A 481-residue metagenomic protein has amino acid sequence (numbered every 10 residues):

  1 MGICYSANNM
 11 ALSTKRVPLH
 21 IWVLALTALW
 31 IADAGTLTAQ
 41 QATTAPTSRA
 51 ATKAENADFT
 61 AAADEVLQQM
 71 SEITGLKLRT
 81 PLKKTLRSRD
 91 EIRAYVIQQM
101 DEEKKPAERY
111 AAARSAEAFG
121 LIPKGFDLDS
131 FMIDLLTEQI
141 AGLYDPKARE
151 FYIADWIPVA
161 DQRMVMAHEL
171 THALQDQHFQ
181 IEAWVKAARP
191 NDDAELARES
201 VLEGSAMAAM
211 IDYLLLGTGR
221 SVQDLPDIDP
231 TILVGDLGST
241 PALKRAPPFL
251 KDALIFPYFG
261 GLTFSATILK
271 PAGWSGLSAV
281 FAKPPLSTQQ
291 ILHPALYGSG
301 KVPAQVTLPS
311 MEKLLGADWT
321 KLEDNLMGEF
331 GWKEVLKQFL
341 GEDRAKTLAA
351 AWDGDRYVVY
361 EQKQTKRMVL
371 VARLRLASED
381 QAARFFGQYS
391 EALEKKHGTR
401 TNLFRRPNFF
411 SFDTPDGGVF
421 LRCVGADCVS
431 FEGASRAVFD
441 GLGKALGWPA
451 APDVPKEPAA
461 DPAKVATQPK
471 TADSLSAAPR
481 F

Functional and structural regions predicted by a protein language model:
A61-F151, D155-A160: Auxiliary, metal-adjacent structural segments of Zn-dependent hydrolase domains
V66, D176-L233: Post-HExxH zinc-binding segment in Zn-dependent metallohydrolases
M70, M164-I181, A206-M207, S378: Active-site recognition of the HExxH zinc-binding catalytic motif
R79-Q99, P190-D193, D224-L233, K283-L286: Acidic helix-start/capping segments at beta-turn-to-alpha-helix junctions
A111-P146, E312-L370, D380, F385-Q388 (+1 more regions): Short, compositionally biased low-complexity segments enriched in polar/charged residues
F151-A167, A194-R198: Short pre-active-site segment immediately N-terminal to the catalytic Zn-binding motif
G238-M368: Pan-zinc metallopeptidase signature
R356-L475, P479-F481: C-terminal soluble interaction/assembly domains
